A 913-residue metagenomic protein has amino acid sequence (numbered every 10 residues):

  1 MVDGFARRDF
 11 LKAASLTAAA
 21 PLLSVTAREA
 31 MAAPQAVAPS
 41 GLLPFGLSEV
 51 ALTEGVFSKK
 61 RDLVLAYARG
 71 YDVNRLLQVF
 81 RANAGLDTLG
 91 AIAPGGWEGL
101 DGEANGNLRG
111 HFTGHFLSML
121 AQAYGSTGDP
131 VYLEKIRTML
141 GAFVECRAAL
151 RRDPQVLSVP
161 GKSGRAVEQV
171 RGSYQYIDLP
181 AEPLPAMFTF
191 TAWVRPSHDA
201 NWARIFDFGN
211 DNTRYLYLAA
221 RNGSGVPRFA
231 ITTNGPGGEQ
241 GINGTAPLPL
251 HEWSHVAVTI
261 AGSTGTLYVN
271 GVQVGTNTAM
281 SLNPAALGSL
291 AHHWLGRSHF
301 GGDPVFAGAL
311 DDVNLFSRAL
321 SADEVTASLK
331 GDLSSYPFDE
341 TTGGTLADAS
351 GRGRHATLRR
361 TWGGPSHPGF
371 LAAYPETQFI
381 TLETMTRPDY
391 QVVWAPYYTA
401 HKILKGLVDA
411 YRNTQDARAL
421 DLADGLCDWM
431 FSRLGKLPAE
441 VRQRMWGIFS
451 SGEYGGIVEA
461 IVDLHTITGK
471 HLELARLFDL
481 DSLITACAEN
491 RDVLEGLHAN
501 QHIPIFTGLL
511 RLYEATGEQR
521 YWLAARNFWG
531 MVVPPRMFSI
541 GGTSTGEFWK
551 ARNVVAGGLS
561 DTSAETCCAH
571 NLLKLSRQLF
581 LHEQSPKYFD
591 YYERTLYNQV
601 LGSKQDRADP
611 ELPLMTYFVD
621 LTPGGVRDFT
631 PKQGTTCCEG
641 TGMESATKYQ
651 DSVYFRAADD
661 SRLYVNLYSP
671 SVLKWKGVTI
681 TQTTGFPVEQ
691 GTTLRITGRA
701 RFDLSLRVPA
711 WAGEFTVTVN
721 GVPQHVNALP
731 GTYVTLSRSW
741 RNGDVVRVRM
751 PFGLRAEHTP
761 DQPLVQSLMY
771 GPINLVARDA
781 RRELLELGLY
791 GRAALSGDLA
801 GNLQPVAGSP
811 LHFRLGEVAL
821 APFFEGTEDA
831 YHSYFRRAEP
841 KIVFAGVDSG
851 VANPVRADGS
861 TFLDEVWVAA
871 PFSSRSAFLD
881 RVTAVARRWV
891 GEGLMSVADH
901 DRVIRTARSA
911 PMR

Functional and structural regions predicted by a protein language model:
M1-A18: N-terminal secretory signal peptides and thylakoid transit peptides that target proteins across membranes
S24, A32-F112, R137-T138, A142-D153 (+1 more regions): Low-complexity, Ser/Thr/Pro/Gly-enriched N-terminal "stalk/linker" regions
E145-G172, F208-D211, G275-G288, A322-G364: Extracytoplasmic low-complexity segments
D153-G164, V170-I231, G237, L250 (+4 more regions): Extracellular glycan-recognition modules
W193, A246-A257, Y733, R741-G743: Trp-centered recognition loops
N277-A309: Flexible glycan-contacting loops in extracellular carbohydrate-active proteins
A525, F589-Q605, D609-R695, L729 (+2 more regions): C-terminal beta-rich recognition modules with glycine/proline-rich loops and embedded aromatic residues
P840-R913: Soluble extracellular-acting proteins and domains
